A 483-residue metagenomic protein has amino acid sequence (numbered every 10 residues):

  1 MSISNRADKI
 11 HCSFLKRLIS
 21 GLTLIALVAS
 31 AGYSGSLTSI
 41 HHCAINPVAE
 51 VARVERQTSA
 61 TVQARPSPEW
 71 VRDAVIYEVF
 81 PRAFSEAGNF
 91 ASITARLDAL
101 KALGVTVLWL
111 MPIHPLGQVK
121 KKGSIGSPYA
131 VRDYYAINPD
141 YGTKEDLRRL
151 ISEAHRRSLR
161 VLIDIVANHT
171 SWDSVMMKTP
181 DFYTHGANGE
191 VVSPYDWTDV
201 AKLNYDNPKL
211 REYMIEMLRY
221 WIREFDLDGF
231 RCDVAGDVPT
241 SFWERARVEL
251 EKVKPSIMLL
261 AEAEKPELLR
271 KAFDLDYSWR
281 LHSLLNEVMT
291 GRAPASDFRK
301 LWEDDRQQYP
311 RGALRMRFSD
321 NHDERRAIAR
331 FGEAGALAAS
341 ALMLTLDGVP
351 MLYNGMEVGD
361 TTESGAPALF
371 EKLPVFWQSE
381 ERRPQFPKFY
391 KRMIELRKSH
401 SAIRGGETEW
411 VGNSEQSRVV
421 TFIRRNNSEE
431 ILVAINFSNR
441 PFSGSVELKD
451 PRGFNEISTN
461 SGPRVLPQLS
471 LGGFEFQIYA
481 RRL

Functional and structural regions predicted by a protein language model:
G21-G32: Bacterial N-terminal signal peptides
C43, P47-A60, A64, R223 (+8 more regions): Active-site-proximal helices and loops of the catalytic beta/alpha 8
T61-I76, P81-T106, P112-F225, R245-K254: Substrate-binding/active-site clefts of carbohydrate-active enzymes
V75-Y77, L108-L110, V161-I163, F230 (+3 more regions): Hydrophobic faces of well-ordered beta-strands that scaffold small-molecule active sites in alpha/beta enzyme cores
W109-G123, D164-D173, D233-P239, E262-P266 (+2 more regions): Short, solvent-exposed turn/loop segments enriched in Gly/Ser/Thr/Pro and often Arg
E212-T240, R317-N321: Active-site groove signature of glycoside hydrolases
V411-L448: Carbohydrate-binding surface patches
V465-L483: C-terminal beta-strand-rich structural cap/linker in extracellular carbohydrate-active enzymes
